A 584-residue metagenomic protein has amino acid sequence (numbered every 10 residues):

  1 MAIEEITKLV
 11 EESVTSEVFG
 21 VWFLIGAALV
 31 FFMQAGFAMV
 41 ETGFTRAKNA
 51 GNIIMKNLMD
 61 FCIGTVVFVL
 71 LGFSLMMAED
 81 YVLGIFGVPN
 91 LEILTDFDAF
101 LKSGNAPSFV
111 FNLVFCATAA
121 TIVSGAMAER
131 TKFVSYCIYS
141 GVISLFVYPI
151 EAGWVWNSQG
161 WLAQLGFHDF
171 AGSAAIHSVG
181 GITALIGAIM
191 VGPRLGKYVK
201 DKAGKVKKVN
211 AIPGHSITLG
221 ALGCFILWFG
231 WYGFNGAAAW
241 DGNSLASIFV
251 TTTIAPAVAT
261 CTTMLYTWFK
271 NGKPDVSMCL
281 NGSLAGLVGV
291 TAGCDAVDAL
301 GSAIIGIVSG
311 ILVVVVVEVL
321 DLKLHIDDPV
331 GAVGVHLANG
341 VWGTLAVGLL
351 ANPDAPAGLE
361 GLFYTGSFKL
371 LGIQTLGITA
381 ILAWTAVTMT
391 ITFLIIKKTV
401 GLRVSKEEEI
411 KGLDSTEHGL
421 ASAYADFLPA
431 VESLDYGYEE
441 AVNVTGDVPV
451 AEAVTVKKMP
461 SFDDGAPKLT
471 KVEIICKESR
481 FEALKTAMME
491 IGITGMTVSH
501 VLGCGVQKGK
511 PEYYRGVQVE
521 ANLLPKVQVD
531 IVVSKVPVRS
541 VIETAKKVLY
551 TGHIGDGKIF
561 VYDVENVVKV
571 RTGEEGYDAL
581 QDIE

Functional and structural regions predicted by a protein language model:
A2-S461: Glycine- and aromatic-enriched membrane alpha-helices
T416-A423, L434-E584: Positively charged, small/polar-rich N-terminal and surface patches that mediate targeting and assembly and bind
